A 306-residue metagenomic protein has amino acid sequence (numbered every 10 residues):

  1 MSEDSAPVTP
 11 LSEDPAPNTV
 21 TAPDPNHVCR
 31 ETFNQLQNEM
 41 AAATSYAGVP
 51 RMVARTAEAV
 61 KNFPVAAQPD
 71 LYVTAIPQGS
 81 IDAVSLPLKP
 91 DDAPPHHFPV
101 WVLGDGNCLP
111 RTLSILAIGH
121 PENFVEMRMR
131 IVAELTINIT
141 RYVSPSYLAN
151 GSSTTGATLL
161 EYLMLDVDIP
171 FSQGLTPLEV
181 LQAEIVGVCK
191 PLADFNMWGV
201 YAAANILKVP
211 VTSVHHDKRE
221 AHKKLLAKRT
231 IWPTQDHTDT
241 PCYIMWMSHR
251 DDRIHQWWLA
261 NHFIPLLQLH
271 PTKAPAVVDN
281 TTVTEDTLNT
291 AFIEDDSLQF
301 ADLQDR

Functional and structural regions predicted by a protein language model:
M1, M40, M52, M127-M129 (+3 more regions): Detector for methionine-enriched segments
M1-V102, P121, S144-N150, L267-R306: Non-catalytic, low-structured ubiquitin/UBL-interacting segments
E3, E13, E31, E39 (+14 more regions): Glutamate identity and glutamate-enriched acidic tracts
R30, R51, R55, R111 (+6 more regions): Arginine residue identity/basic-tract feature
F63-K224: Papain-like cysteine protease catalytic cores
L181-R306: Deubiquitinase catalytic domains
